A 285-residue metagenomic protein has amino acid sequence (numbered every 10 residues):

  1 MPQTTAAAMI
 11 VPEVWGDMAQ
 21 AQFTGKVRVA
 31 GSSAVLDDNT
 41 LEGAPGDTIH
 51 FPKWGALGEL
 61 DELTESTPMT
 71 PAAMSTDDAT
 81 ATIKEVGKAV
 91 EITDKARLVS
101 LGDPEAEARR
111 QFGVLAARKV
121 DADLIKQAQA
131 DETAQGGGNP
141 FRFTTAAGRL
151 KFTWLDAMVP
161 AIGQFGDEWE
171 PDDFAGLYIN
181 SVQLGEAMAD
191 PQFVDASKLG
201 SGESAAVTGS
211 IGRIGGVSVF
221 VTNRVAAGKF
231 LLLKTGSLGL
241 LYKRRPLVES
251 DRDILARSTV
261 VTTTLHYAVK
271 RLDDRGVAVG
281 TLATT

Functional and structural regions predicted by a protein language model:
M1-D78, R244, T281-L282: N-terminal "assembly arms/tails" that initiate or stabilize quaternary assembly in self-assembling proteins
E59-E62, S100-L101, E186-A189, K270-L272: Short helix/loop capping segments that flank catalytic or ligand/cofactor-binding pockets
S66, T70-R110, V114: Long, hydrophobic/aromatic-enriched structural stretches that serve as scaffold segments
T93-D167, V279-T285: Alpha-helical scaffold segments that mediate packing/assembly in large oligomeric complexes
A134-V207: Extended, solvent-exposed, turn-rich assembly/linker loops in the middle of proteins
V207-S250: Glycine/small-residue-rich hydrophobic helix-like segments
D251-T285: Extended, compositionally biased alpha-helical segments that mediate assembly or anchoring
